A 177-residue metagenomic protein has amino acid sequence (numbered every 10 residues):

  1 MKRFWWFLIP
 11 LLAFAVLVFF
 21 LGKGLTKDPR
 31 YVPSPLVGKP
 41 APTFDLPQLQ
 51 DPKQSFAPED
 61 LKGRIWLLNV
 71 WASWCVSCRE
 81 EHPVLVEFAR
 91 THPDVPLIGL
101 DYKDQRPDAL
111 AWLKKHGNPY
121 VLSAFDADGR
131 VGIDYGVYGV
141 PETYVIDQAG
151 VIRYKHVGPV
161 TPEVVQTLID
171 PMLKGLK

Functional and structural regions predicted by a protein language model:
M1-P47, K177: N-terminal targeting signals for export/organelle localization
T43, D94, Y120-V121: A generic structural signal for alpha->beta connector loops
F44-L67: A short beta-strand-turn-helix
L61-W66, A109, N118-P119: Conserved N-terminal glycine/acidic-rich loop preference
R64-W66, V70-W74, G139: Short pre-active-site segment immediately N-terminal to redox-active cysteine/selenocysteine motifs in thiol-based
L67-N69, G99, V145: Hydrophobic beta-strand core positions in alpha/beta domains
R79-G117, A127-I133: Structural microenvironment flanking redox-active thiols in thiol-disulfide oxidoreductases
K114-P119, D126-K177: Thiol/disulfide oxidoreductase modules built on the thioredoxin-like
